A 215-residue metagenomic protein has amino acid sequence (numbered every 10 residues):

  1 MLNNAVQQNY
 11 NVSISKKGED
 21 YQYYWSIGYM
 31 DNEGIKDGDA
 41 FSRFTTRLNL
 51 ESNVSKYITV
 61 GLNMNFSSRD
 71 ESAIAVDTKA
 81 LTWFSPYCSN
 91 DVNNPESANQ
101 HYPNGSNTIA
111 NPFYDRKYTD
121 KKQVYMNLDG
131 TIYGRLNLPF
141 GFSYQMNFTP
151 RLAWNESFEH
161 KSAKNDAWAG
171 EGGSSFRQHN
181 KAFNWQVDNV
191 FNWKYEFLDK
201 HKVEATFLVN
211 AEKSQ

Functional and structural regions predicted by a protein language model:
M1, G34-F41, T45-D129, Q145-Q215: Surface-exposed loop/interface segments of Gram-negative outer-membrane beta-barrel transport/assembly proteins
M1-D37, A75-D77, Y114-K121, G134-N137: Residues embedded in well-ordered regular secondary structure
Q7, G18-E19, S55-Y57, N137-P139 (+1 more regions): Outer-membrane beta-barrel channels and translocator barrels
F142: Solvent-exposed beta-hairpin/edge-strand motifs
